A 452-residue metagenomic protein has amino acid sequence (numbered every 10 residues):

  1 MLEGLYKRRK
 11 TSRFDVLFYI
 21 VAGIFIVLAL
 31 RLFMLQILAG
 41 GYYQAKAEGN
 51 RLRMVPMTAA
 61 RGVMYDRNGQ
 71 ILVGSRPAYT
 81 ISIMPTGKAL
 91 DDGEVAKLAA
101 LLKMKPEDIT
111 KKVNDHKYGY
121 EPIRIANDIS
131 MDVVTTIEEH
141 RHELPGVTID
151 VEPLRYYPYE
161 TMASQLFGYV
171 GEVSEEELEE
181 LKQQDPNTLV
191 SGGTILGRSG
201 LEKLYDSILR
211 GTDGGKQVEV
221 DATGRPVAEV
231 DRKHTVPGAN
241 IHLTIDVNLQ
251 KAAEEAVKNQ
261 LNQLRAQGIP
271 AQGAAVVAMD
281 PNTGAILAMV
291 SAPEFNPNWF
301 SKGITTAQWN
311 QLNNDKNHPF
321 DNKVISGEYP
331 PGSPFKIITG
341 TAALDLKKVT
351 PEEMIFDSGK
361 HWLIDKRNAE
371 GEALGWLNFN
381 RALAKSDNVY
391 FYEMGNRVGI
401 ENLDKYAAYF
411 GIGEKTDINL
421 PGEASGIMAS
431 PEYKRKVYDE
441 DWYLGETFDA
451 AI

Functional and structural regions predicted by a protein language model:
M1-I304, E328, E401-G411: Periplasmic/cell-envelope proteins involved in peptidoglycan metabolism and beta-lactam response
L2-L5, V73, E219-R232, I245 (+3 more regions): Beta-lactam-recognizing serine transpeptidase/beta-lactamase-like catalytic domain environment
